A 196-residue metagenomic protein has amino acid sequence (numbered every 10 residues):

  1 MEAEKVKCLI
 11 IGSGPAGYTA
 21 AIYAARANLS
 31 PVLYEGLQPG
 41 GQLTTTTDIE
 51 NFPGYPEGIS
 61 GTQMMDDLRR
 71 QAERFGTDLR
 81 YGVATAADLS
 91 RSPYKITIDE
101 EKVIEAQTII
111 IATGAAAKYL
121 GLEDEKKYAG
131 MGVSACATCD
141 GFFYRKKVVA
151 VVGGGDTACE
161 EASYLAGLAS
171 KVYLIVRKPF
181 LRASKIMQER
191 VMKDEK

Functional and structural regions predicted by a protein language model:
M1-I11, V32, T77-K147: FAD-binding core/adjacent interface of flavoenzyme oxidoreductases
E2-K5, I10-G36, A129, A135-S184: Rossmann-like dinucleotide/flavin-binding elements
A24-A25, T46-I49, E123-K127, Y164-G167 (+1 more regions): Short, glycine/charged-enriched secondary-structure capping and boundary segments
L33-T45: N-terminal glycine-rich anion-binding loops that anchor highly charged ligand groups
P39, D48, V83, A115-A116 (+1 more regions): A generic "binding-loop/recognition-motif" signal
P39-G40, A87, K118, F180-L181: Active-site loop signature of alpha/beta-hydrolase-fold enzymes
T44-V103, S184-K196: N-terminal Rossmann-like dinucleotide/flavin-binding domain of flavoprotein oxidoreductases that bind FAD/FMN
